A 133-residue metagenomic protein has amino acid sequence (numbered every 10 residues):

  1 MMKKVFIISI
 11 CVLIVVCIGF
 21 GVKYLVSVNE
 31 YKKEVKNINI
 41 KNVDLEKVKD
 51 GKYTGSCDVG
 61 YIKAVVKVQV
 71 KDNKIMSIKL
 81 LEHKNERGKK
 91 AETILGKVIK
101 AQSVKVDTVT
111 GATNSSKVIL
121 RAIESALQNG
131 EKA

Functional and structural regions predicted by a protein language model:
M1-V65, Q69-A133: Intrinsically disordered terminal and processing segments
